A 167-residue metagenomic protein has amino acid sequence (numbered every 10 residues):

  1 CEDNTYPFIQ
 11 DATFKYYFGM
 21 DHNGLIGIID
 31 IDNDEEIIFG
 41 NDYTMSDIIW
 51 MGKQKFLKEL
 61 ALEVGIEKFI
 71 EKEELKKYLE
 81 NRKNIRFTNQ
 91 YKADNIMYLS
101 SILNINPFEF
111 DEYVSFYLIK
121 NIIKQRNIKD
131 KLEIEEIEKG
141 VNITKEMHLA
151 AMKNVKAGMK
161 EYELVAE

Functional and structural regions predicted by a protein language model:
C1-L149: A composition/biophysics-driven feature that prefers long, compositionally simple stretches
A151-Y162: Conserved short loop/turn motifs at secondary-structure junctions
E163-E167: Acidic, glycine-rich loop-and-beta core segments that form the ion-binding/anion-interacting portion of active sites
